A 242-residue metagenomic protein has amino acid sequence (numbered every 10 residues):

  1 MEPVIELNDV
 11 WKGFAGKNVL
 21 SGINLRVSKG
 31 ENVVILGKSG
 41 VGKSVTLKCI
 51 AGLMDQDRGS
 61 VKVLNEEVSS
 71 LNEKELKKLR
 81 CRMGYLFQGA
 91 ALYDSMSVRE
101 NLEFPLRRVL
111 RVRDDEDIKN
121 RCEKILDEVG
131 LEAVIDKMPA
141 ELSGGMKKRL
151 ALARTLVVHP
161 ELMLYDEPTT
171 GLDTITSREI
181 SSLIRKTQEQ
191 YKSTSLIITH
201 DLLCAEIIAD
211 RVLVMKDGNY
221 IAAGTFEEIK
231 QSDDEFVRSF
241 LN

Functional and structural regions predicted by a protein language model:
A51: Helix-to-loop junction immediately C-terminal to a conserved catalytic motif
E67, D115-A133: Conserved ABC ATPase "signature" region
M96-F104: Short coil-to-helix segment of the ABC ATPase nucleotide-binding domain corresponding to the Q-loop/switch region
M138-L142, M146: Conserved ABC ATPase signature
H159: Conserved catalytic motifs of ABC-family nucleotide-binding domains
M163-D166: Catalytic Walker B motif of ABC-type/P-loop ATPase nucleotide-binding domains
